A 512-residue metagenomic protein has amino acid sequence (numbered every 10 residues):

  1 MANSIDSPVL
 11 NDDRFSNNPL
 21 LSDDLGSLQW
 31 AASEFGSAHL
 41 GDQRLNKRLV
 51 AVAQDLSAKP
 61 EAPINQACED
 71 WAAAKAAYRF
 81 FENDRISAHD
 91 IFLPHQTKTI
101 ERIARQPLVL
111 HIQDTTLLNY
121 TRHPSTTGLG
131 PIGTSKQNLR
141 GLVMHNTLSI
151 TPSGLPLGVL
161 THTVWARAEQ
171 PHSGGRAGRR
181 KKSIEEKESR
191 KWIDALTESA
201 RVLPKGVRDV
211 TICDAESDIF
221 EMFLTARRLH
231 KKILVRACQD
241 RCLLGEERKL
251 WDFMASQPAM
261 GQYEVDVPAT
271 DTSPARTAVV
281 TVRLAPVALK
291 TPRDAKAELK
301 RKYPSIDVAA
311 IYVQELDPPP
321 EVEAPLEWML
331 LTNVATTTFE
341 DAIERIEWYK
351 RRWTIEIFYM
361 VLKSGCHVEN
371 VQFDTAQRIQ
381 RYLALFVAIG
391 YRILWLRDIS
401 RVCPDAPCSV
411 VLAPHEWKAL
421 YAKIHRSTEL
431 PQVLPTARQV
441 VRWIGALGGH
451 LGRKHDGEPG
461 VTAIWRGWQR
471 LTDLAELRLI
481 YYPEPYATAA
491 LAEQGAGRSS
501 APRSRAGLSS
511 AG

Functional and structural regions predicted by a protein language model:
A2-G128, T134-V143, L148-G512: Single, function-defining residue in the core of a domain
